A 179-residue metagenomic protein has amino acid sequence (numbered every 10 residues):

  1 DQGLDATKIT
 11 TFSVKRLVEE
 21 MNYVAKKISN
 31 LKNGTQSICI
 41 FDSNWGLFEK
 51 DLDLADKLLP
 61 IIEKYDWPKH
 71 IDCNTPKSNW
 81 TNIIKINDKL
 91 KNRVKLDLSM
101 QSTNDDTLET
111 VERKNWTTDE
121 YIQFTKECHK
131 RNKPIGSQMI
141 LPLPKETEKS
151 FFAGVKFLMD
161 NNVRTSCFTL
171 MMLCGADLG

Functional and structural regions predicted by a protein language model:
D1-R16: Canonical Radical SAM [4Fe-4S] cluster-binding loop centered on the CxxxCxxC motif and its immediate flanking residues
Q2-G3, S99-T103, L170: Generic beta-structure capping elements
F12, W116, E146: Residue-level signal for the nucleotide or nucleotide-sugar donor/cofactor binding architecture
K15, D119, K149-F152: Residues in well-ordered alpha-helical elements
V18-G136, L141-L143: Conserved SAM/AdoMet-binding glycine-rich loop
G46, Q123, K130-K133, A153-V163 (+1 more regions): Contiguous, function-dense segments enriched for cysteine-driven chemistry and partner/ligand-binding capacity
E49, D106-E112, L141-K149, N161-G179: Flexible glycine/acidic-rich beta-alpha junction loops that bind and position SAM and/or redox cofactors in anaerobic
I83-I86, P144-D160: Catalytic cores of alpha/beta
